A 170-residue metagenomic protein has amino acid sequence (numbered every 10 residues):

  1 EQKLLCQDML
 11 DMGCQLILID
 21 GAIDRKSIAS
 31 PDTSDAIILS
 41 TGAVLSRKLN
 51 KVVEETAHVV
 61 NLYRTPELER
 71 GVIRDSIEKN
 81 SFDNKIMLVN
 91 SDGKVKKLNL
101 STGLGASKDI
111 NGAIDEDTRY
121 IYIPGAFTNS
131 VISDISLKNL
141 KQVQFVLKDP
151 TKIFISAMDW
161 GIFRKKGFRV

Functional and structural regions predicted by a protein language model:
E1: P-loop/Walker-type NTP enzyme "switch/lid" segment
Q7-L16, G21-V170: Conserved catalytic-core segment of NTP-binding enzymes
